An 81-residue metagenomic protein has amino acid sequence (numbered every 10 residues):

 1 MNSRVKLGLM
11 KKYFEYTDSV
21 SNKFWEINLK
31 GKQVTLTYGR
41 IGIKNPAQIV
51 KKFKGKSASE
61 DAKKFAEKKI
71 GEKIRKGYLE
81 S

Functional and structural regions predicted by a protein language model:
M1, V5-K6: Short, positively charged and aromatic/hydrophobic N-terminal segments
L7-V34: Short N-terminal "domain-start" leader segments that mark the transition from disordered tails or signal peptides into
E15-D18, E26, R40, G55 (+1 more regions): Intrinsically disordered, low-complexity regions enriched in small/polar residues
D18-S21, I43, I70: Short linear sequence elements within intrinsically disordered, low-complexity coil regions
W25-K52: Short aromatic-glycine-(Arg/Gly/Cys) micro-motifs in beta-strand/loop hairpins
N45-S81: Mixed-charge, Lys/Arg-enriched low-complexity segments
